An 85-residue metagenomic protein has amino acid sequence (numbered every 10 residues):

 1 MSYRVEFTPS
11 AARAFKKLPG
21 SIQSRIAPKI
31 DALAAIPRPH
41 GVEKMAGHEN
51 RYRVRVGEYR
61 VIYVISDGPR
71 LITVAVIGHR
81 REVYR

Functional and structural regions predicted by a protein language model:
M1-S24, P39, E43, R55-Y59 (+1 more regions): Enriched for short, Lys/Arg-rich terminal
I30-V54: A short, surface-exposed loop/turn module that caps and links secondary-structure elements
